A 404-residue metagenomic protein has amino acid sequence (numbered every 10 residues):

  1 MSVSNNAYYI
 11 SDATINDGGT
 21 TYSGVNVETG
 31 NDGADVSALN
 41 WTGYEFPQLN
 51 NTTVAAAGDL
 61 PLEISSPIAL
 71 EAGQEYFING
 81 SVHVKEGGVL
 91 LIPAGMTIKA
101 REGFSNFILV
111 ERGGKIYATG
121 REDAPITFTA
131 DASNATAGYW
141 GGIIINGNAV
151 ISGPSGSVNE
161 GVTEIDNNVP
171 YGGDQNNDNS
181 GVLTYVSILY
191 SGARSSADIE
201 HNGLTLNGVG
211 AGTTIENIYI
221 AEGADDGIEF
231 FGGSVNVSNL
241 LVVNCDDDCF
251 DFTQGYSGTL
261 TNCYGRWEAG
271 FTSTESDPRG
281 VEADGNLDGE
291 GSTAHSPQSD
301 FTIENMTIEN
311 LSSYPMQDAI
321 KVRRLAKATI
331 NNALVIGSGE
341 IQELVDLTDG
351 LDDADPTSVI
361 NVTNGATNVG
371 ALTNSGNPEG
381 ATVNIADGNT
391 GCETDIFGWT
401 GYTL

Functional and structural regions predicted by a protein language model:
S2-E71, E75-K85, V89-L90, R101-G113 (+3 more regions): Extracellular beta-rich repeat passengers
T97-I98: Short, charged beta-turn/beta-strand-edge "cap" motif at the junction between a beta-strand and an adjacent loop
R112-E122: Short edge-strand/loop segments of extracellular domains
A124-T127: Glycine-rich loop(s) and the adjacent beta-strand/alpha-helix scaffold that form part
